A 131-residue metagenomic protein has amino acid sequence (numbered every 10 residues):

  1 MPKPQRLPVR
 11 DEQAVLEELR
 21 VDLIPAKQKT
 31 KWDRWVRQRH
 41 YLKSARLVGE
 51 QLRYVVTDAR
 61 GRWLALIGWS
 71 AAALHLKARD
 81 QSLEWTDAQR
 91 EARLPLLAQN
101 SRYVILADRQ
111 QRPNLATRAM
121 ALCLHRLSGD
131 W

Functional and structural regions predicted by a protein language model:
M1-A26: Conserved N-terminal entry element of GNAT/NAT acetyltransferase domains
V21-R53, D58-W131: Acyl-donor binding region in acyl/amide transferases
